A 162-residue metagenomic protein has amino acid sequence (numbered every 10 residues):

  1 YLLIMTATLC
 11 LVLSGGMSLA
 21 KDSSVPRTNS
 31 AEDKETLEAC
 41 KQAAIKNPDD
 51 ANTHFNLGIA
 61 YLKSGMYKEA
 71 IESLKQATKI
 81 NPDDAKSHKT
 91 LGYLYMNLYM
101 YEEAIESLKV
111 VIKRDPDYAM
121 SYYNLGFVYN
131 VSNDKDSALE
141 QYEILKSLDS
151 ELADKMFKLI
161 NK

Functional and structural regions predicted by a protein language model:
L13-N52: N-terminal leader/linker segments that initiate helical-solenoid repeat arrays
T28-Q42, S64-Q76, N97-V110, S132-I144: Structural signature of tandem alpha-helical TPR/SEL1-like repeats, specifically the intra-repeat loop/turn
K46, I80, R114, S147-L148: Structural marker of alpha-solenoid helical repeat scaffolds
D50, D84, Y118, S150-L152: Residue-level recognition of tetratricopeptide repeat
N56, T90, N124, K158-L159: Canonical tetratricopeptide repeat
Y123, F127-A153: TPR/TPR-like (Sel1-like) alpha-helical repeat modules
